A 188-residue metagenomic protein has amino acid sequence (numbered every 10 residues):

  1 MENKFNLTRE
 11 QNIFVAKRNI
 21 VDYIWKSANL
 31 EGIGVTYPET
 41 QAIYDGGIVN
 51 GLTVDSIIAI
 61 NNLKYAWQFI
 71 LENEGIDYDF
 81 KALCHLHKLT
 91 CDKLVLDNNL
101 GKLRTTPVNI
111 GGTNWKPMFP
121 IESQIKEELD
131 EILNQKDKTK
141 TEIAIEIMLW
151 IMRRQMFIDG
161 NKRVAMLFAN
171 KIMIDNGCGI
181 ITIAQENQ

Functional and structural regions predicted by a protein language model:
M1-Q188: FIC/Doc superfamily catalytic core
